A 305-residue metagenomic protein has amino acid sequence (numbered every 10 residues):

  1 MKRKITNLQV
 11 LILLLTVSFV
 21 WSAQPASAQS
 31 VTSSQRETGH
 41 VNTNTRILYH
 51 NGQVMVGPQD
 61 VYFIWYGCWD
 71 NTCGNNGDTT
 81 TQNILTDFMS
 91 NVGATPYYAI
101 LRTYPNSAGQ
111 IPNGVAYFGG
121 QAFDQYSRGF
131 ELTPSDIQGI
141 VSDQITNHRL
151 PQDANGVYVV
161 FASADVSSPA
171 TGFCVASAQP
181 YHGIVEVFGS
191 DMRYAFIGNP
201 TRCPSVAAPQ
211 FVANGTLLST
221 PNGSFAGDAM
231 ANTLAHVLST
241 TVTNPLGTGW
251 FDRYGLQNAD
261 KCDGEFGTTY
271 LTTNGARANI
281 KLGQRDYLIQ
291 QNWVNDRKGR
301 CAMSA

Functional and structural regions predicted by a protein language model:
M1-I12: Bacterial N-terminal signal peptides that target proteins for export
V10-V20: Bacterial N-terminal signal peptides
W21-A28: Sec/Tat signal peptide C-region and signal peptidase I cleavage site
Q29-Q144: N-terminal carbohydrate-binding/catalytic regions of secreted carbohydrate-active enzymes
D60-W65, Y98-T103, P112-G119, G156-A162 (+3 more regions): Structural recognition of the beta-strand scaffold that forms the well-ordered cores of secreted hydrolase catalytic
G67-T72, N106-G109, F123, S163-P169 (+3 more regions): Solvent-exposed loop/turn segments at secondary-structure junctions within structured extracellular/periplasmic domains
Q110-F188: Active-site-proximal segments of metallohydrolase catalytic domains
S190-A305: Catalytic cores of secreted/periplasmic or lumenal enzymes
